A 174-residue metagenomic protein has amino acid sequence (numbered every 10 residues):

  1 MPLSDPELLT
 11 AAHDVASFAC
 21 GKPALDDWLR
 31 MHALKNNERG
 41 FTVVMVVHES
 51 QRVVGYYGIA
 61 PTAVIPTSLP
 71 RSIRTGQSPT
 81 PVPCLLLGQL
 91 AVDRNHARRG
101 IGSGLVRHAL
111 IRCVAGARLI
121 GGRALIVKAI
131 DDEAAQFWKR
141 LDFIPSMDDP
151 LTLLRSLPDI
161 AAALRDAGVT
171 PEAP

Functional and structural regions predicted by a protein language model:
M1-K35, R39: Short amphipathic alpha-helix that is part of the acyltransferase structural core
P23-V53, G58, V64: Active-site rim helix/loop that mediates acceptor-substrate recognition in acyltransferases
T42, Y56-Q89: Conserved acyl-donor/pantetheine-binding loop and adjacent beta-alpha core of acyl/acetyltransferases and related
H48-G55, T80, H96, I111 (+3 more regions): Short Lys/Arg-rich amphipathic alpha-helical segments
G88-R98: A short, internal acetyl-CoA/4′-phosphopantetheine-binding micro-motif in the GNAT/acyltransferase core
R98-R112: Conserved acetyl-CoA-binding loop-helix of GNAT-fold acetyltransferases
V106, A129-A134, P150-L157: Short glycine/proline-centered loop/turn elements that form peptide/ligand docking sites
V114, I120-G121, I126-D148: Conserved active-site alpha-helix within GNAT-family acetyltransferase domains
